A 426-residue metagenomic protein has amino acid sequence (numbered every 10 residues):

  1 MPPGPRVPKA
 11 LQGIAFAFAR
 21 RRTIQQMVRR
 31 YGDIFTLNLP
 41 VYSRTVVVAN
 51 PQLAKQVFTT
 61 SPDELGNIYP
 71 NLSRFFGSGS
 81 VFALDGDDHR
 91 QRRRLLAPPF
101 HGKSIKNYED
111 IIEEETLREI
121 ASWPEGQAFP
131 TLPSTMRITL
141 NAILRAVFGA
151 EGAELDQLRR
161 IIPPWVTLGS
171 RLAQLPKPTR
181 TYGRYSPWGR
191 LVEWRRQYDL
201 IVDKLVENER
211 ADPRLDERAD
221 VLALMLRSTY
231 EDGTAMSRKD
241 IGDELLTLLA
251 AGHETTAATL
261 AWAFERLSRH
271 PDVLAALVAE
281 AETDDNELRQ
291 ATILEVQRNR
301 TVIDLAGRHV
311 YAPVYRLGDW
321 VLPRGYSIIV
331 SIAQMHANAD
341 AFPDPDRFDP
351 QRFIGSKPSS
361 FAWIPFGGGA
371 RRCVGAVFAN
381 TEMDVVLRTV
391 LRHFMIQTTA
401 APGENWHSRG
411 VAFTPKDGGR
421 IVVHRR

Functional and structural regions predicted by a protein language model:
M1-D85, Q91, K106, E113-R118: N-terminal membrane-proximal hinge/A-helix region immediately C-terminal to the signal-anchor transmembrane segment
M1-P2, L65-S73, S104-A258: Cytochrome P450 heme-thiolate monooxygenase catalytic core
G13-G32, T283-G318: Conserved cytochrome P450 K-helix E-x-x-R motif and the immediately C-terminal K′/meander segment
V28, T116, T139, R160-P164 (+4 more regions): Cytochrome P450 proximal C-terminal region
T255-V278, A376-H393: Cytochrome P450 catalytic-core helices
V330-K357: Conserved cytochrome P450 K-helix/beta-meander segment immediately N-terminal to the heme-binding cysteine loop
